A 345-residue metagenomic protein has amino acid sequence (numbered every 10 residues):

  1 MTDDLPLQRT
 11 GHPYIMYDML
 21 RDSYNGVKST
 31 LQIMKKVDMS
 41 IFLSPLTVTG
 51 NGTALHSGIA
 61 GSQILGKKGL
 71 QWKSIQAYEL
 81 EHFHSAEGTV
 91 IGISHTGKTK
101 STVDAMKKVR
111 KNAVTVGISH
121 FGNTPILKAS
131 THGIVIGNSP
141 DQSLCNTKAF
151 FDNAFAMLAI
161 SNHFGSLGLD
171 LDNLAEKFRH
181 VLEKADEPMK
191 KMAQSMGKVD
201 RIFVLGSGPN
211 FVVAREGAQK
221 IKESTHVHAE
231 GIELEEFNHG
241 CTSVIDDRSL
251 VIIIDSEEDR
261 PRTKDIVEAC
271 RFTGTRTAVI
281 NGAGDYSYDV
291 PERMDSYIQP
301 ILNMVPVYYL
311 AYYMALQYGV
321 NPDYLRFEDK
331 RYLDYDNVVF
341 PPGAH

Functional and structural regions predicted by a protein language model:
M1-T2, I160: Small-residue-rich anion-binding loops in enzyme active sites
T2-L7, G11-M16, P261, A269-H345: Phosphate-moiety recognition in structured ligand-binding domains
L5-P6, I118-S119, P188, R215 (+5 more regions): Residue-level detector of functional hotspots within protein domains
H12-S44, H132-I134, P140-L250, R260 (+1 more regions): Active-site phosphate/pyrophosphate-binding segments
L20, L65, I91, I221 (+1 more regions): Terminal peptide-recognition signature
S40-H180, S207, T242, L250-D295 (+1 more regions): Glycine-rich phosphate-binding loops that contact phosphosugars or nucleotide phosphates
S62, A218-Q219, V267, Y312: Short glycine-/small-residue-rich flexible loop motifs, especially phosphate/cofactor-binding loops
K68, S224-T225, T273, Y318: Residues at alpha-helix termini
